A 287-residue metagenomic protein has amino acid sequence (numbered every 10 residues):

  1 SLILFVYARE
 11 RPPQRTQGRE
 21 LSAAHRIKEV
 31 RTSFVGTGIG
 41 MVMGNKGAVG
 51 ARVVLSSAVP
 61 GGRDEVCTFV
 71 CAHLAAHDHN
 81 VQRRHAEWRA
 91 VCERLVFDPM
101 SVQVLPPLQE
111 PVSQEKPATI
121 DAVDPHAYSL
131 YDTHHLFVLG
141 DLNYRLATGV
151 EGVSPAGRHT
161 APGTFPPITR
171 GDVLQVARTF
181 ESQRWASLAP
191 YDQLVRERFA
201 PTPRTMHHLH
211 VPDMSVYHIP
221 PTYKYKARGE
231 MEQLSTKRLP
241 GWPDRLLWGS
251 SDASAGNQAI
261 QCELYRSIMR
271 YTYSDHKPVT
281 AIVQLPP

Functional and structural regions predicted by a protein language model:
S1-V42: Active-site surface patch of divalent metal-dependent phosphodiester/phosphate bond hydrolases
I3, G47-V49: Residue-level marker for the onset of beta-strands and adjacent loop->beta junctions in well-ordered domains
F5-V6, T32, E65-A76: Active-site-proximal beta-strand elements of phosphoester/diester hydrolases
G18-L21, V42, V49-S56, G62 (+2 more regions): Catalytic lobes of large eukaryotic enzymes
